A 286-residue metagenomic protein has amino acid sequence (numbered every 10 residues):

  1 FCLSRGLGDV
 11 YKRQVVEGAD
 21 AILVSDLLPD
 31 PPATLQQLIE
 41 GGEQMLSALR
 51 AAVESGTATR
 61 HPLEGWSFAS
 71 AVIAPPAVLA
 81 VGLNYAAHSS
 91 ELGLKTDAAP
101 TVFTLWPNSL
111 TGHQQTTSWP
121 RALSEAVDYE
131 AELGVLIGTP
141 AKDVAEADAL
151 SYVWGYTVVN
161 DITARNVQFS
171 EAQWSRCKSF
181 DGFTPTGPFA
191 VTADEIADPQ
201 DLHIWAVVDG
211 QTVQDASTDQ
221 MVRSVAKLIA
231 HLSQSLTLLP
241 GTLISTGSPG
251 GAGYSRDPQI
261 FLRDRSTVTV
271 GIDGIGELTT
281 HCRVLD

Functional and structural regions predicted by a protein language model:
F1-Y11: Single conserved hydrophobic/aromatic residue that forms the stacking wall/gate of nucleotide- or nucleobase-binding
D9, V15-D20, I137-T139, V208-G210 (+1 more regions): Short acidic-glycine loop/turn motifs at beta-strand connectors
V16-R121: Extended, compositionally biased flexible segments
S47-A52, A58-H61, W66-S67, A71 (+4 more regions): Catalytic-pocket segment enriched in acidic/His residues
L105-P107, Q114, R121, Y129-L133 (+5 more regions): Short, structured patches in soluble enzyme cores that scaffold and shape functional sites
L123-V127, K178-D181: Short Gly/Pro-enriched turn/cap motifs at secondary-structure boundaries
K142-Y156: N-terminal accessory regions of nucleic-acid-interacting proteins
